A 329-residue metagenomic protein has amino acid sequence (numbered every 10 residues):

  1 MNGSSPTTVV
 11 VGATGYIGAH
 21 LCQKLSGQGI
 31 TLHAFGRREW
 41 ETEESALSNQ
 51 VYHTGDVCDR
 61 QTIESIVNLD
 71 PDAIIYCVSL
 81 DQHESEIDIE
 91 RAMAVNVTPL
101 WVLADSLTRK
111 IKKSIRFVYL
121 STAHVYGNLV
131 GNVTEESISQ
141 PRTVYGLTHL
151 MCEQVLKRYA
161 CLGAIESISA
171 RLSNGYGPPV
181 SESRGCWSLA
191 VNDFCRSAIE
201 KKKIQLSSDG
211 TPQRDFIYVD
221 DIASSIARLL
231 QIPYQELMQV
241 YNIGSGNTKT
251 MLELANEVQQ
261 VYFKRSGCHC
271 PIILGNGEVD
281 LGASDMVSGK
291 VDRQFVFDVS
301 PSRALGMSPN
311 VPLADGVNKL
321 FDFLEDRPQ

Functional and structural regions predicted by a protein language model:
T8-Q28: N-terminal Rossmann NAD(P)H-binding glycine-rich loop of SDR-like oxidoreductase domains
L47-D59: Rossmann-fold cofactor-recognition segment
V57-V95: NAD(P)H-binding glycine-rich loop region in Rossmannoid oxidoreductase-like domains and their noncatalytic homologs
I74-Y76, W101-V144: Conserved Rossmann-fold NAD(P)-dependent oxidoreductase catalytic core, especially the SDR/UDP-sugar
I87, R91-V102, S139, L147-T148: Glycine-rich NAD(P)-binding loop of the Rossmann-fold in SDR/ketoreductase-type enzymes
Y126-G127, T143-V144, I168-L189: Flexible, glycine-rich beta-alpha linker
N128, R142-I168, A198-E200: Active-site Tyr-X1-5-Lys
A198-K202, L206-Q329: C-terminal substrate-binding subdomain of Rossmann-fold SDR/epimerase-dehydratase oxidoreductases
